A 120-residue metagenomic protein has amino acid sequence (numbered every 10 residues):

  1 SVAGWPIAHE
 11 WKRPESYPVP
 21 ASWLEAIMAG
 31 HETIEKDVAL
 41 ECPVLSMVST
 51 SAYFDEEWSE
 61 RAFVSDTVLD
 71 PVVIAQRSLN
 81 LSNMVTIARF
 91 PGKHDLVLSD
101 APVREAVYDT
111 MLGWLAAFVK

Functional and structural regions predicted by a protein language model:
S1-D66: Alpha/beta-hydrolase
V2, P6-H9, P71, S82 (+2 more regions): Amphipathic, alpha-helical segments enriched in basic
P6, R61, P71-I74, V97-L98 (+1 more regions): Localized chelating/binding microdomains that coordinate divalent metal ions or stabilize phosphate-bearing
D55-V85: Active-site-adjacent alpha-helix of alpha/beta-hydrolase-fold enzymes
Q76, N80-K120: Catalytic active-site module of serine/aspartate enzymes centered on a nucleophile-bearing elbow/loop
